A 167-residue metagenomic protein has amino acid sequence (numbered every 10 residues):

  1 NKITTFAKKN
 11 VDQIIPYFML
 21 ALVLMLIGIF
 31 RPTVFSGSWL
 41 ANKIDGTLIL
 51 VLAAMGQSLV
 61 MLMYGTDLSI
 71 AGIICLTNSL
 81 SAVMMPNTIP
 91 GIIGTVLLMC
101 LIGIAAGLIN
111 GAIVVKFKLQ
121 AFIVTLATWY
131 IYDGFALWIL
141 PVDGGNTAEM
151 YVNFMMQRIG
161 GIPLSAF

Functional and structural regions predicted by a protein language model:
N1-M19: Transmembrane alpha-helical segments of polytopic membrane transport and secretion proteins
F6-D12, G37-D45, I89-G94, N153-A166: Interfacial loop-to-helix junctions that mark the boundaries of transmembrane helices in multi-pass membrane
Q13-F18, K43, V51, G72-I73 (+3 more regions): Hydrophobic alpha-helical transmembrane segments
P16-G28, Q57, W129, D133 (+1 more regions): Hydrophobic core segments of alpha-helical transmembrane domains in multi-pass membrane transport and ion-translocation
M25-F30, F35-T88, I113-K118: Single transmembrane alpha-helix segments in multi-pass membrane proteins
L50, A54, I104-A112, L137-W138: Transmembrane alpha-helical segments of multi-pass membrane transport proteins and ion-pumping complexes
I89-W129: Alpha-helical transmembrane segments within multi-pass membrane transporters and channels
A121-F167: Transmembrane helix-bundle core of multi-pass membrane transporters and related energy-transducing complexes
